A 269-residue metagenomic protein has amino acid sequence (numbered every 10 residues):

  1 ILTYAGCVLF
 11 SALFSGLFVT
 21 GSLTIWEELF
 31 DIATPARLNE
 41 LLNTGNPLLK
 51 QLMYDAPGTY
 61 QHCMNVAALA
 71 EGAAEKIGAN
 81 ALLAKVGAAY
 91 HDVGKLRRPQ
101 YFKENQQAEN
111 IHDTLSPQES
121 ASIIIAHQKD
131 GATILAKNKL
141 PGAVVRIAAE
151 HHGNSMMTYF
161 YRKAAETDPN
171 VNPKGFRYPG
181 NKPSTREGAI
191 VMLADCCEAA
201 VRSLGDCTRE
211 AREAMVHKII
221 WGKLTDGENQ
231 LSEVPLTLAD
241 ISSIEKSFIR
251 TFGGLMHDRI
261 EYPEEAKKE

Functional and structural regions predicted by a protein language model:
I1-F14, N138, S247-I260: C-terminal domain-closing interface element
I1-M53, P57: Generic detector of multi-pass transmembrane helix bundles and their immediately adjacent loops in polytopic membrane
L2-V8, L83-V93, A148-N154, M215-I219 (+2 more regions): A glycine-rich phosphate-binding loop feature that marks nucleotide/adenosyl-phosphate handling sites
W26-L29, T34, N181, S203 (+2 more regions): Core, soluble structural subunits of large cytosolic macromolecular machines
L29, Q51-L52, I219, K223 (+2 more regions): Residues that form generic nucleotide/phosphate-binding pockets
L41-L42, C63, Q100-F102, F160-A164 (+2 more regions): Short coil/turn segments at secondary-structure boundaries
L49-E210, V216, G222-D226: Divalent metal-dependent catalytic cores for phosphoryl transfer on phosphate-bearing substrates
L224-T225, N229-E269: Long, hydrophobic alpha-helical segments that serve as membrane-spanning/inserting helices
